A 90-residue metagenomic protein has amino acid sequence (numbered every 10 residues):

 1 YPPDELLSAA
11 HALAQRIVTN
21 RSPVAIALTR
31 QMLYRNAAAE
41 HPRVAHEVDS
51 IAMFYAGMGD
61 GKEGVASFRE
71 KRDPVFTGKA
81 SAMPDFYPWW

Functional and structural regions predicted by a protein language model:
Y1-V44, G59, V75-W90: C-terminal long alpha-helix characteristic of the crotonase
T29-L33, I51-M53, F68: Short alpha-helical scaffolding segments that buttress acidic/His motifs in well-ordered protein cores
E47-V48: Alpha-helix N-cap/N′ positions at the starts of helices
M53-G59: Short, flexible active-site recognition loops that position polar ligands and cofactors
D60-G61, S67: Interdomain hinge/lid region at the active-site interface of Rossmann-like NAD(P)-dependent oxidoreductases
